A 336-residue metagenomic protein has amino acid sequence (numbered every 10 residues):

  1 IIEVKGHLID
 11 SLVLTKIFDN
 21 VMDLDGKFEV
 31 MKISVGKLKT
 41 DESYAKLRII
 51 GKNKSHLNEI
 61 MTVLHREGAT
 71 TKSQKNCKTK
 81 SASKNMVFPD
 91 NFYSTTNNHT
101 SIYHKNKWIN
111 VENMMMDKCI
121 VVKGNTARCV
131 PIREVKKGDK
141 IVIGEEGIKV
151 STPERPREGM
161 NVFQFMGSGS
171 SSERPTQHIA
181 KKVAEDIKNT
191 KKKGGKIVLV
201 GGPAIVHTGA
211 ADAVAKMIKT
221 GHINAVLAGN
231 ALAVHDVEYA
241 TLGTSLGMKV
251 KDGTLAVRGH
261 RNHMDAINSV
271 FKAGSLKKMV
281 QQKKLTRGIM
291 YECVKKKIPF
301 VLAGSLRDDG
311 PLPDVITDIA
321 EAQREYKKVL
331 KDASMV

Functional and structural regions predicted by a protein language model:
I1-S245, K249-V257, S269-K283, E292-P299 (+2 more regions): Metallocofactor- and cofactor-centric catalytic cores in central/energy metabolism, strongly enriched
M264-D265: Short, flexible segments with low predicted structural confidence
R287: Aromatic-rich carbohydrate-recognition surfaces in CAZymes
R307: Short, basic/glycine-rich phosphate-binding loops at helix/coil junctions that contact nucleotide phosphates
